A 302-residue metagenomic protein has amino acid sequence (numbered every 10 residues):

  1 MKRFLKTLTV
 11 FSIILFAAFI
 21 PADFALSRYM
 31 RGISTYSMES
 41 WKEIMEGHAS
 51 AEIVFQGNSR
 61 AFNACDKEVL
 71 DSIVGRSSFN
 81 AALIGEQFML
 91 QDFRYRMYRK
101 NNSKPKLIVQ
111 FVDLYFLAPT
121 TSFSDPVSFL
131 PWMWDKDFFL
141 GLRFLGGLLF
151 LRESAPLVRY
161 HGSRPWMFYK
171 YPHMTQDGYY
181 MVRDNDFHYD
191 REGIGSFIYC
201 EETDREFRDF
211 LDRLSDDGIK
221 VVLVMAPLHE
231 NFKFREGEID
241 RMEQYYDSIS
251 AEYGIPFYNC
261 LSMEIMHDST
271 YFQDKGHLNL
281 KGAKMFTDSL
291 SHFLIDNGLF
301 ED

Functional and structural regions predicted by a protein language model:
K6-F24: Hydrophobic membrane-insertion alpha-helices, especially the h-region of bacterial N-terminal signal peptides
L26-E46: Alpha-helical transmembrane signal-anchor/signal-peptide segments
E52-I53, L107, V222: Structural motif
Q56, R60-G141: Membrane-embedded segments
C65, V69, L90-F93, L107 (+8 more regions): Extracytoplasmic/secreted proteins, especially bacterial periplasmic and envelope-associated proteins
V112, T121-K220: Secreted/periplasmic serine-hydrolase-like ester/acetyl group-modifying domain
M225-G276: Extended hydrophobic/aromatic segments used for targeting, binding, or gating
D274-D302: Histidine-centered active-site loop/cap adjacent to the catalytic His in serine esterases/O-acetyl transfer systems
